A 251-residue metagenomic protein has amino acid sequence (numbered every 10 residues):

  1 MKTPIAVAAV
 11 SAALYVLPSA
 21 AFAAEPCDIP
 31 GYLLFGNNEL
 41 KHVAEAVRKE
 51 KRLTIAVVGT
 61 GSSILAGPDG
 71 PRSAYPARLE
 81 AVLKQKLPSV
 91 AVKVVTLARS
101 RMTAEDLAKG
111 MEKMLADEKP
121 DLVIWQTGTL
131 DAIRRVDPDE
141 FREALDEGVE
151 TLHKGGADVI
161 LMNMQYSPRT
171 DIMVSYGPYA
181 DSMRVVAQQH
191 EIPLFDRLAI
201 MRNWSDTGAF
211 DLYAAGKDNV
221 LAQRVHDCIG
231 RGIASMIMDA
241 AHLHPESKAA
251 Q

Functional and structural regions predicted by a protein language model:
M1-V10: Bacterial N-terminal signal peptides that target proteins for export
V16-P18: N-terminal signal peptide c-region/cleavage motif recognized by signal peptidases
E25-L97, K113-K119: Serine-esterase "nucleophile elbow" of acetyl-processing enzymes
E25-P30, T96-M102, I124-I133, Q188: Cell-envelope and extracellular/periplasmic
T54-V57, P88-E118, L130-L161: Internal alpha/beta domain cores that form substrate/cofactor-binding pockets in large enzymes and binding proteins
G61-I64, R99-E105, G128-R134, Q165-R169 (+1 more regions): Solvent-exposed loop/turn segments at secondary-structure junctions within structured extracellular/periplasmic domains
Q126-T129, V149-A180: Active-site segments of SGNH/GDSL-like serine hydrolases that catalyze O-acetyl group transfer/hydrolysis on lipids
Y166-Q251: Catalytic His-Asp segment of secreted/periplasmic serine-dependent ester chemistry enzymes
